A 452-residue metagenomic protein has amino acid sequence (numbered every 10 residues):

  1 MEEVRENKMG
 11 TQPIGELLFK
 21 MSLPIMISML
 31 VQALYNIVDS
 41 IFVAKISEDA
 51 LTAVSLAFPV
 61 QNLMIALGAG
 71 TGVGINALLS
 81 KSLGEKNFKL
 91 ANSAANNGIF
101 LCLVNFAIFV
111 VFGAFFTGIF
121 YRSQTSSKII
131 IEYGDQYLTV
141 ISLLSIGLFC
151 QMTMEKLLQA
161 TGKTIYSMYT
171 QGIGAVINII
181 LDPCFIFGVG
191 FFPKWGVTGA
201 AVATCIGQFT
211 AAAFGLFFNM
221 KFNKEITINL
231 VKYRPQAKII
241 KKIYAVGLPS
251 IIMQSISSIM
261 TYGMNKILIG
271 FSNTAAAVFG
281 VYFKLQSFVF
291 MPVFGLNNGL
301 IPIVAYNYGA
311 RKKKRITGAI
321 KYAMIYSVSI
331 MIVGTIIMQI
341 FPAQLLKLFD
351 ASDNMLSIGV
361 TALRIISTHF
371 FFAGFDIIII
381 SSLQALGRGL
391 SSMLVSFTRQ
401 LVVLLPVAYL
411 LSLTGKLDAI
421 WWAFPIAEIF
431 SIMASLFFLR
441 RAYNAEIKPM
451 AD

Functional and structural regions predicted by a protein language model:
M1-S22, L79-I146, F192-L248, V304-H369 (+1 more regions): Short alpha-helical transmembrane segments in multi-pass integral membrane proteins
T11, G15-L34, V38, V60-L67 (+8 more regions): Residue-level signal for short hydrophobic patches within transmembrane helices of multi-pass membrane transporters
K20-D39, V140, G174, G207-A211 (+4 more regions): Transmembrane helical elements of multi-pass membrane transporters/channels
L30, L34-T52, Y121-K128, C184-W195 (+5 more regions): Helix-terminus/linker motif at the lipid-water interface of multi-pass membrane proteins
L51-A114, L148-S167, V278-I336, I340-P342 (+1 more regions): Small-residue-rich hydrophobic transmembrane alpha-helices
L63-A66, N178-P183, A212-L216, F288-M291 (+3 more regions): Hydrophobic transmembrane alpha-helices of multi-pass small-molecule transporters
G72, I141-Q159, S167-A175, A200-A213 (+4 more regions): Short runs within selected transmembrane alpha-helices of multi-pass transporters and secretion channels
G113, K156, D182, I186 (+7 more regions): Structural signal for membrane-spanning alpha-helices in multi-pass inner-membrane proteins, emphasizing helix cores
